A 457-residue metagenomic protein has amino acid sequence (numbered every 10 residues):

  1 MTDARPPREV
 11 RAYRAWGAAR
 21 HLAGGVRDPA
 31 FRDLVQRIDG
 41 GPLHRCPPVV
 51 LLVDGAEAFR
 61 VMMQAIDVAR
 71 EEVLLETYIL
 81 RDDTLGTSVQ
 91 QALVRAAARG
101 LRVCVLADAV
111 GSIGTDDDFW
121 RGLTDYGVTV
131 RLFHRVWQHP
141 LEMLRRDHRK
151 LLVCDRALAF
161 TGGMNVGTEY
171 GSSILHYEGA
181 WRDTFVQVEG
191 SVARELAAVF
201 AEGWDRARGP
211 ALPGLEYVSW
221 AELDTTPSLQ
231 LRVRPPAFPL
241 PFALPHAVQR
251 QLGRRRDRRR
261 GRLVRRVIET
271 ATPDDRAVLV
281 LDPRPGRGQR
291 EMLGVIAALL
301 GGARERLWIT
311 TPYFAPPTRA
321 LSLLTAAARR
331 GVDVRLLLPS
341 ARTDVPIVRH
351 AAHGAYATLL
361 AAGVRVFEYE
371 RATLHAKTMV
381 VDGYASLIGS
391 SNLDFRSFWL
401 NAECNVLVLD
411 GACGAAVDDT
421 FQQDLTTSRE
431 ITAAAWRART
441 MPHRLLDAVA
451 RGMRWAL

Functional and structural regions predicted by a protein language model:
M1-A298, G302, A326, S340-T343 (+5 more regions): N-terminal localization/anchoring segments of enzymes in phospholipid and broader phosphate metabolism
R102-V103, D333-R335: Residues at the starts of beta-strands that form the adenosine-phosphate
Y313-P316, A320-V334: Helical hairpin unit composed of two closely spaced alpha helices linked by a short loop
S322, V348-H350: Short glycine/threonine-rich loop-to-helix capping motif typified by GTGT followed within a few residues by an Asp-Pro
A352-A355: Short, glycine/polar-rich helix-capping loops at beta-to-alpha or helix-loop-helix junctions that flank or form
V366-E370: Active-site donor-binding acidic/aromatic loop of nucleotide-activated sugar and phosphosugar transferases involved
K377: Catalytic-core elements of nucleic-acid end-processing and repair enzymes
